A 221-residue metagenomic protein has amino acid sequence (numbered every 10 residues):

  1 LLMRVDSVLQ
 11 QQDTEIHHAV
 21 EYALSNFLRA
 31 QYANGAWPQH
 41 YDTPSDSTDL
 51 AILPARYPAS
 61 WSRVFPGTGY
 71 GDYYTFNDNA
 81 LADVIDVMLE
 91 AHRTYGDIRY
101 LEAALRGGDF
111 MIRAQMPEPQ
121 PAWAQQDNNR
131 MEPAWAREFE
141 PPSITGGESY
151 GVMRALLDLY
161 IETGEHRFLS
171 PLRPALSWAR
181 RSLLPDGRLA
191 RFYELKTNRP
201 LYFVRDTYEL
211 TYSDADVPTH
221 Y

Functional and structural regions predicted by a protein language model:
L1-V8, D49-T94, N129-H166, L195-Y221: Aromatic (Trp/Tyr) and acidic
V5-E21, H92-L105, Y160-R173: Structural helix-adjacent loops and short alpha-helical linkers that scaffold large soluble proteins
Q12, Y32-T43, L50-I52, N77 (+3 more regions): Short, solvent-exposed loop/turn and secondary-structure capping segments
E15-A19, A23, D42-T48, G107-G108 (+2 more regions): Alpha-helical scaffold repeats of the Armadillo/HEAT/TPR superfamily
H18-A36, A103-Q120, P171-G187: Long, well-ordered core segments of solenoidal/helical folds
F27-Q31, Y41, H92: Extended alpha-helical scaffold regions
S45-D46, E102, D109, N129 (+2 more regions): Residue-level signal for alpha-helical context at structural boundaries
